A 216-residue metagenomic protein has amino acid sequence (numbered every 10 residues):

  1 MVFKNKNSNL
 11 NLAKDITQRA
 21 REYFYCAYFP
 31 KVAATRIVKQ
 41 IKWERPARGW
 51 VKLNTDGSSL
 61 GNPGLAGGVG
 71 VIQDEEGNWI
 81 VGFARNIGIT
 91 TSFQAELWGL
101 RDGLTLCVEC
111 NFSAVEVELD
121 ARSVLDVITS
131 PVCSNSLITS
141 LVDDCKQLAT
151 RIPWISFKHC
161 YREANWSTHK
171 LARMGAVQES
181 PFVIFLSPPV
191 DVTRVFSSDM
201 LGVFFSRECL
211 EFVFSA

Functional and structural regions predicted by a protein language model:
M1-A216: Primary recognition of RNase H-like, Mg2+-dependent phosphodiesterase/nuclease domains
